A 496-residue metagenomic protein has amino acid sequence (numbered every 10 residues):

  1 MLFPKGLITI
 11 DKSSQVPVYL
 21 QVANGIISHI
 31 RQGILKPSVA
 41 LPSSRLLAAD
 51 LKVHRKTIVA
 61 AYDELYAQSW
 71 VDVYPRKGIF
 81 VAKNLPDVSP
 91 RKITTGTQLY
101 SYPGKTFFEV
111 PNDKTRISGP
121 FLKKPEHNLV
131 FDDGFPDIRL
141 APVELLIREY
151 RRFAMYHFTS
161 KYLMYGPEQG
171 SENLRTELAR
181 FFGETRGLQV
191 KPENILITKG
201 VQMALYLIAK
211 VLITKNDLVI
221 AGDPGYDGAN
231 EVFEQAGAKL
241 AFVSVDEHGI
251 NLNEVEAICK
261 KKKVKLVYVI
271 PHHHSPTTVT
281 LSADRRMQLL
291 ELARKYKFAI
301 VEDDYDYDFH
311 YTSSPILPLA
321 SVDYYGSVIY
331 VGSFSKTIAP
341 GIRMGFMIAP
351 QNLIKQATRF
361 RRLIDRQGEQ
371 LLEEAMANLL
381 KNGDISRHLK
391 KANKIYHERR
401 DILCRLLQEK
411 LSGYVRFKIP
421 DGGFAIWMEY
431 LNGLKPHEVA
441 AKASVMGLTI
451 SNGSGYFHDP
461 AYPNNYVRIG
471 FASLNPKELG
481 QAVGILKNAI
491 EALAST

Functional and structural regions predicted by a protein language model:
M1-R151, N352, T358, R362-E369 (+11 more regions): N-terminal basic, amphipathic alpha-helical segments
D72-V73, V190, I450: Short beta-strand "wing" residues that participate in macromolecule-binding interfaces
Y150, A154-Y296, D308-F309, S314-Y325 (+4 more regions): Conserved core of the PLP fold type I
A221, F242, E302, I450-N452: Hydrophobic residues in well-ordered beta-strands that form the structural core
G228-E231, L289, Y296, I300 (+6 more regions): A generic "structured core" feature
V328-E409, R416-K418: PLP-dependent aminotransferase class I/II
